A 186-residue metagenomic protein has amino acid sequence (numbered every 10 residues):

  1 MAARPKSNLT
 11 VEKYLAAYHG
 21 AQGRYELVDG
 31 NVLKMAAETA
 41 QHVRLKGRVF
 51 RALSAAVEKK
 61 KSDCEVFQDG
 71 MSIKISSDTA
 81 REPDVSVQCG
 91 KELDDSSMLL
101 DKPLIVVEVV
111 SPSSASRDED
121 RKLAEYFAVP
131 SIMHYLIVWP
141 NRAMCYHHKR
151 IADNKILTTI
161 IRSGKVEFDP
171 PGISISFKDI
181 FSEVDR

Functional and structural regions predicted by a protein language model:
M1-R186: Gly/Pro/Ser/Thr-rich low-complexity, intrinsically disordered segments predominantly at protein N-termini
